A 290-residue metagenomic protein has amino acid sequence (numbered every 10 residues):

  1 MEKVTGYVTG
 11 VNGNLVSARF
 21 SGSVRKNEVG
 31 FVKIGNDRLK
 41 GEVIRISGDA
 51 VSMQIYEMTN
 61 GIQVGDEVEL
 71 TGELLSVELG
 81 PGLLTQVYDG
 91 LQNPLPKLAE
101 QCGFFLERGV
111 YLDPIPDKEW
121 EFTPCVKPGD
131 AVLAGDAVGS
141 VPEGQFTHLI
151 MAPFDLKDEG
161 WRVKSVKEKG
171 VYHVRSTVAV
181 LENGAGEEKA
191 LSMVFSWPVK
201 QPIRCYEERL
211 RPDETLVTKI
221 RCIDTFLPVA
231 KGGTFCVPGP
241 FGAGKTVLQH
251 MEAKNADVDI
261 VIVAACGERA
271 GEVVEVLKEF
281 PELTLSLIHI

Functional and structural regions predicted by a protein language model:
E2-N12: Extreme N-terminal "head/tail" segments of very large remodeling/mechanoenzyme assemblies
V11-N12, A18-L216: Acidic-enriched and Gly/Ser
T218-P228: Pre-Walker A adenine-sensing motif
K231-F235: Pre-Walker A (Motif I) flank of P-loop NTPase domains
G239: The Walker A (P-loop) glycine that initiates the GxxxxGKT/S ATP-binding motif of P-loop NTPases
G244: Conserved glycine(s) of the Walker
V247-L285: Conserved P-loop
I288-I290: Conserved small/polar residues in nucleotide/adenosyl-binding loops
